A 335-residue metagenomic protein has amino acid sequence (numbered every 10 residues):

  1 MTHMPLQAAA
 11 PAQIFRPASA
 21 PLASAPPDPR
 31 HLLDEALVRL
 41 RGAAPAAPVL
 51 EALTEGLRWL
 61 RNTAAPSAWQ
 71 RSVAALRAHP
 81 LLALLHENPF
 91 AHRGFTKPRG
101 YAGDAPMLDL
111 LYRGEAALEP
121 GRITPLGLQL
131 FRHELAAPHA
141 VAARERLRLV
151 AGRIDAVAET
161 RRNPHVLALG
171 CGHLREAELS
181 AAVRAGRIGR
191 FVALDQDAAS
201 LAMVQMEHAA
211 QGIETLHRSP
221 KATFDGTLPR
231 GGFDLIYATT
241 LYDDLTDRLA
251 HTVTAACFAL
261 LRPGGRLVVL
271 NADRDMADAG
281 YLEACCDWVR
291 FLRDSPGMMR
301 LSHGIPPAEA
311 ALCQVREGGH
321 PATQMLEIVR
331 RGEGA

Functional and structural regions predicted by a protein language model:
T2-A68, S72-A78, E115, L130-V157 (+5 more regions): Class I (Rossmann-like) S-adenosyl-L-methionine-dependent methyltransferase catalytic domain, capturing the SAM-binding
S72-R132: N-terminal, positively charged/glycine-rich alpha-helical extensions of SAM-dependent methyltransferases
L169: Conserved beta-strand/loop positions that form the S-adenosyl-L-methionine
D225-I236: A short acidic, Gly/Pro-enriched loop at the edge of an enzyme's catalytic core that lines a small-molecule cofactor
A238-L241: A short beta-strand submotif of the Rossmann-like class I SAM-dependent methyltransferase core that lines
D243-L245: A short His-aromatic
H251-R266: A short glycine-rich, Lys/Arg-flanked "PGG" loop and its adjoining helix->strand segment in the class I
